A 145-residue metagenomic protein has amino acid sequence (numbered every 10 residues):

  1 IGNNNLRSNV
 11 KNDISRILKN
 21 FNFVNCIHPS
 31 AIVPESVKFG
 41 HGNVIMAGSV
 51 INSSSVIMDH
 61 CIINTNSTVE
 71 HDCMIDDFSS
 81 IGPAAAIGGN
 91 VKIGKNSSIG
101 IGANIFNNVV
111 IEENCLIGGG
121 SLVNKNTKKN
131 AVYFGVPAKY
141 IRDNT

Functional and structural regions predicted by a protein language model:
I1-P29: Phosphate-bearing ligand-interacting subdomains that bind or position ATP/ADP/UDP/GDP/NAD(P) or nucleotide-linked
S8, N12, K125, R142: Alpha-helical elements of the RecA-like P-loop NTPase motor core of helicases
N25-F134, A138-I141: Structural signal for interior beta-strand "rungs" in well-ordered beta-sheet cores of soluble enzyme domains
